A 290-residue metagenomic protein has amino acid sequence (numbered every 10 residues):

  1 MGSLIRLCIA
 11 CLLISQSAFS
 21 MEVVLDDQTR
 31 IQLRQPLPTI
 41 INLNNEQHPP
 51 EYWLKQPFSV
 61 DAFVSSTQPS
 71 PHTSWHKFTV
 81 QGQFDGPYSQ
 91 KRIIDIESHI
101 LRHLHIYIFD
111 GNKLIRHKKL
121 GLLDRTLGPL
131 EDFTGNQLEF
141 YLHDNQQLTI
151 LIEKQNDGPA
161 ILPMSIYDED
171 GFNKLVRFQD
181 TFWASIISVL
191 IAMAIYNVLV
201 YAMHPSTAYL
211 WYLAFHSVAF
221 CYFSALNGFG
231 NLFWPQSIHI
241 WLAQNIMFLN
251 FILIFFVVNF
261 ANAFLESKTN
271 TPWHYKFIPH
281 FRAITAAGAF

Functional and structural regions predicted by a protein language model:
G2-A10: Sec-dependent signal peptide recognition, specifically the positively charged N-region followed immediately by
R6-L7, E46-Q47, V258: Alpha-helix initiation and N-capping motif
C8, I41, W75, L101 (+5 more regions): Generic structural microfeature
S15-S17: N-terminal signal peptide c-region/cleavage motif recognized by signal peptidases
M21-T181: Soluble non-transmembrane domains of integral membrane proteins
T67, S185, F248: Charge-dense, low-complexity intrinsically disordered segments
L175-S188, N245: Membrane-entry segments of alpha-helical transmembrane domains in multi-pass membrane proteins
S188-F290: Juxtamembrane segments at transmembrane-helix boundaries in multi-pass signal-transduction membrane proteins
